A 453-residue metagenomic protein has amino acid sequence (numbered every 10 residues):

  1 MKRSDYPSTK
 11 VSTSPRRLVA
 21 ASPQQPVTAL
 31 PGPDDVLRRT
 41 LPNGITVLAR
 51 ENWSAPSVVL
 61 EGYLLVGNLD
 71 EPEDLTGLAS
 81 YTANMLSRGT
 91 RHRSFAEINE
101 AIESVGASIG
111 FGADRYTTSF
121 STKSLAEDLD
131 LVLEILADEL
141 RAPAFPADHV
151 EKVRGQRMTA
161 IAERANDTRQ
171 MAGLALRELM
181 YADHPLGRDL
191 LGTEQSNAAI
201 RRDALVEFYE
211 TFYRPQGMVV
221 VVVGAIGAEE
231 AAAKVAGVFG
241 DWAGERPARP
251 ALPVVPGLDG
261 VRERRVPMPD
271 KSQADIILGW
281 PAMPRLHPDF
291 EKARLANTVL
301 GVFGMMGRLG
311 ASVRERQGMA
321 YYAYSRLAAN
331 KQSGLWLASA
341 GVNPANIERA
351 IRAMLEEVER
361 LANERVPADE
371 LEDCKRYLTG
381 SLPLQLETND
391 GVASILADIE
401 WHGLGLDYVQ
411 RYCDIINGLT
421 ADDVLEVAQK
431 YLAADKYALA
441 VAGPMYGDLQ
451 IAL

Functional and structural regions predicted by a protein language model:
M1-A101, S121-S124, E134-L136, V206-S312 (+2 more regions): His/Glu-rich zincin catalytic helix
P15, V19-R39, E178-M218, P250-P256 (+3 more regions): Histidine-acidic residue clusters that define the catalytic metal-binding segment of zinc metallopeptidase domains
L48-R50, A55-N84, R93-L140, M158 (+5 more regions): M16 family metallopeptidases and their MPP-like homologs
R88-H92, L140-D148: Short, polar/flexible loop-turn hinges at active-site or ligand-entry regions and domain interfaces
N99, D130, E151, A198 (+5 more regions): Generic structural signal for individual residues within well-ordered alpha-helical segments across diverse proteins
P146-K152, A248, E364-V366: Conserved short beta-strand edge segments in small beta-sheet-based binding/regulatory domains
K152-I161, A165: A short, flexible N-terminal coil/short beta segment enriched in small residues
E163-A165, G260-K271, G380-Q385: Short, low-order "capping/linker" segments at domain edges
